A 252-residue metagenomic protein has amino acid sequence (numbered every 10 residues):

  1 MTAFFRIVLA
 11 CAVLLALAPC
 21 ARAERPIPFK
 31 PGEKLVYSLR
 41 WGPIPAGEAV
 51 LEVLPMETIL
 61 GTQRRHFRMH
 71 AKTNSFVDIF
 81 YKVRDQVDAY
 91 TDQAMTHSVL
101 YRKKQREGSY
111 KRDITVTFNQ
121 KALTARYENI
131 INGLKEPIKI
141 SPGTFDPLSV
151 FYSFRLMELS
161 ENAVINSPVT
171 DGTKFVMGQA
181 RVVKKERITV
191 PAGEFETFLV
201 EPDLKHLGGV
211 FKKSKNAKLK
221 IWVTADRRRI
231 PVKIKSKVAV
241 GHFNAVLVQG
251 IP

Functional and structural regions predicted by a protein language model:
M1-I7: Positively charged n-region of N-terminal signal peptides that target proteins for export
T2, P19-A23: Polybasic, low-complexity, intrinsically disordered segments
I7-A18: Bacterial N-terminal signal peptides
A23-Q120, L156-P252: Acidic, serine/threonine-rich low-complexity disordered tracts
R112-M157: Hydrophobic, well-structured mid-protein blocks that either form specific transmembrane helices
